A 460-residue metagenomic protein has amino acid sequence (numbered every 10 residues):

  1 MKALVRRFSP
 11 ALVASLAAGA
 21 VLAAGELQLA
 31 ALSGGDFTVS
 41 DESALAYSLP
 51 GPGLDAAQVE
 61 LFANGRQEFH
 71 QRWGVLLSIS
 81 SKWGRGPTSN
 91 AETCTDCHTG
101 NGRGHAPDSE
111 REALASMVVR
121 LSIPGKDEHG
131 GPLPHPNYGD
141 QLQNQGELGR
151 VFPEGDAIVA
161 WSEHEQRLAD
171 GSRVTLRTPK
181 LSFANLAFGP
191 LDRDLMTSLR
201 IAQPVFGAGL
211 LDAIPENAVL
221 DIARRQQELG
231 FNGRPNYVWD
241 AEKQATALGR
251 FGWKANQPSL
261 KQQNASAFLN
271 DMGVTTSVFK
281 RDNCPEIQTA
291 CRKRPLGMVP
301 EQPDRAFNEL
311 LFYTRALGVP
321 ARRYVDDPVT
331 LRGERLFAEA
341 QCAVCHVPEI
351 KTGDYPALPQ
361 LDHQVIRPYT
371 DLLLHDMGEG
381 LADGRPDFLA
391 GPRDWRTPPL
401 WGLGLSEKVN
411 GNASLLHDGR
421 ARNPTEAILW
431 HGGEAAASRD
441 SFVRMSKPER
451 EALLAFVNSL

Functional and structural regions predicted by a protein language model:
M1-R6: N-terminal secretory signal peptides that target proteins for export/translocation
P10-A20: Bacterial N-terminal signal peptides
A23-L460: Periplasmic c-type cytochrome electron-transfer domains
